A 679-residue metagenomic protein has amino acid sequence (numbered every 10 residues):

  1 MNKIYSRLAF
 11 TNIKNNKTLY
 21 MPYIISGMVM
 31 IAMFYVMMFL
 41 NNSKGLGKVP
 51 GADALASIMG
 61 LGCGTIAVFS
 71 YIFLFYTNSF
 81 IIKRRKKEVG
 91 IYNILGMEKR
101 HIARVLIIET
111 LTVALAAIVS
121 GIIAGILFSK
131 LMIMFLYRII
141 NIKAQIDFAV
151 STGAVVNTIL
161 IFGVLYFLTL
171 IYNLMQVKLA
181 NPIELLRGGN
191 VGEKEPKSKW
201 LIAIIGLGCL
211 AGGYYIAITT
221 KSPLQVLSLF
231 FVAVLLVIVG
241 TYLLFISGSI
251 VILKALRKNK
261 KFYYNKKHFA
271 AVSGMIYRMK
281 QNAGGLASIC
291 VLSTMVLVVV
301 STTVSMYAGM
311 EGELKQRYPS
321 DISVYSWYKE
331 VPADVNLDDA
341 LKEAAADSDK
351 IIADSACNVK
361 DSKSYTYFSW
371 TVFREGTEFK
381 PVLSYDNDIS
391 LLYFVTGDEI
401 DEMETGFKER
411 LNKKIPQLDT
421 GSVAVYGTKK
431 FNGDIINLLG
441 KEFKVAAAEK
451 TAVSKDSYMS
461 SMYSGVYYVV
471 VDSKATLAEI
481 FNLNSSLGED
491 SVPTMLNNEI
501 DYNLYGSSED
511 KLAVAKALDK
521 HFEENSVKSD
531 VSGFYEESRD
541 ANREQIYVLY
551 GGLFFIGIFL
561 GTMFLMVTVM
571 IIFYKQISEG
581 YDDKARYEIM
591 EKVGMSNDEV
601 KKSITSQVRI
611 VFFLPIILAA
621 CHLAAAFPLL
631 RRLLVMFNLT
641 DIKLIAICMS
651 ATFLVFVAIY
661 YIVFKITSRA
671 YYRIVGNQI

Functional and structural regions predicted by a protein language model:
M1-I31, E195-W200, C209, L244-S293 (+2 more regions): N-terminal Sec/SRP start-transfer signal
K3-R7, L179-E193, Y581-D582, Y672-I679: Short cytosolic juxtamembrane segments of multi-pass membrane proteins
K17-G47, D53-G90, T110-A124, I238 (+4 more regions): Hydrophobic alpha-helical transmembrane segments of multi-pass inner-membrane transport and secretion
F39-D53, I122-A154, A211-S228, P615-Q678: Short helix-loop junctions at transmembrane helix boundaries
Y76, R84, Q176, F245 (+4 more regions): Juxtamembrane interface at the cytosolic side of transmembrane helices
T112-L256: Hydrophobic alpha-helical segments
E313-M566: Basic-flanked hydrophobic alpha-helices used for secretion and membrane insertion
